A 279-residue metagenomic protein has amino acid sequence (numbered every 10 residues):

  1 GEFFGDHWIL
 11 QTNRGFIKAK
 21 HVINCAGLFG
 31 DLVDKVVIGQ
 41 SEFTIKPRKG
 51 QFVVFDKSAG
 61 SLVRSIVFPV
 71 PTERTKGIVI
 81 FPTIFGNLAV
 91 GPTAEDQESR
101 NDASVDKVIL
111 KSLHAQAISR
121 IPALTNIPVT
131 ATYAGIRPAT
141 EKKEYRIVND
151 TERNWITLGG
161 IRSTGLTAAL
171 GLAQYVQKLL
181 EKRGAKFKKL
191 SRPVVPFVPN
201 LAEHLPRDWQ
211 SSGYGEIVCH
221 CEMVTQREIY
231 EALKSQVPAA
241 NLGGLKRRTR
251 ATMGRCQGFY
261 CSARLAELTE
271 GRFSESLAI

Functional and structural regions predicted by a protein language model:
G1-D6, L10-G91, E95-D106, A115 (+1 more regions): Flavin-dependent oxidoreductases
G5, S276-I279: Basic, glycine/lysine-rich polyanion-binding surfaces/domains
L32, V36, Y175, L179-R183 (+1 more regions): Active-site catalytic microenvironments for nucleophilic, acid-base chemistry
T75, I84-F85, D96-I217, V224-V237 (+2 more regions): C-terminal catalytic lobe of FAD-dependent flavoproteins
N101, T225-Q236, F259-L277: Iron-sulfur (Fe-S) cluster-binding segments and ferredoxin-like electron-carrier domains, especially [2Fe-2S]
C219-C221, C256, C261: Short cysteine clusters
R248: Residues within the alpha-helical elements of helix-turn-helix
